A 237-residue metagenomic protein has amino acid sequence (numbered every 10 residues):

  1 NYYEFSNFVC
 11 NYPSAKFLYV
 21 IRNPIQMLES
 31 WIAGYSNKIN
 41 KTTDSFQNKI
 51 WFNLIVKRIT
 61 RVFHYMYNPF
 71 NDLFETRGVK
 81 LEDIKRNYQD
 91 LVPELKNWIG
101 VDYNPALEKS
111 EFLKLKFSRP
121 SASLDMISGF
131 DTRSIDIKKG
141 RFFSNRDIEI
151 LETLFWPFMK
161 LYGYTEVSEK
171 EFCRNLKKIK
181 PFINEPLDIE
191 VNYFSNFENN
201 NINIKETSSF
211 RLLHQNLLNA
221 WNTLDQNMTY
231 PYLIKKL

Functional and structural regions predicted by a protein language model:
N1-G34, V62-M66, N71, S195-L237: PAPS-dependent sulfotransferase catalytic domain
Y3, L18-E108, P120, D147: PAPS-dependent sulfotransferase catalytic domain
F8-V9, L95, F158: Broad structural signal for hydrophobic residues in well-ordered alpha-helices, predominantly aliphatic
Y12, I99-G100, Y162: A broad structural signal for alpha-helix termini and local helix breaks/kinks
I39-L54, E108-L161, I179-I183: PAPS-dependent sulfotransferase catalytic core
K80, E111, N216-A220: Short, solvent-exposed coil/turn linker segments
D136-L237: C-terminal accessory extensions appended to soluble enzyme cores
